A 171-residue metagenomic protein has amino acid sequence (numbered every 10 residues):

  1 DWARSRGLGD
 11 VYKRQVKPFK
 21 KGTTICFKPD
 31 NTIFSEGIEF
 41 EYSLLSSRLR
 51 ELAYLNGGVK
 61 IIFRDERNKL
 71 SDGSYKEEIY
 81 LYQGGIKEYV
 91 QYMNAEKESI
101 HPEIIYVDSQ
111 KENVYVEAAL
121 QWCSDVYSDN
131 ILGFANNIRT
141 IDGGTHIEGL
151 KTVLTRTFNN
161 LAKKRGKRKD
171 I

Functional and structural regions predicted by a protein language model:
D1, D30-N31, D65, E117: Acidic side chains
D1, F34-S35, Y75, N136: Residues at structural and domain junctions
D1-Y12: Single conserved hydrophobic/aromatic residue that forms the stacking wall/gate of nucleotide- or nucleobase-binding
A3, F19-K20, N113: A generic fold-level signal
D10-I62, N68: Flexible, glycine-/charge-rich segments associated with ATP-binding catalytic modules
S43, E51-L52, G58, I62-I171: GHKL/Histidine-kinase-like ATPase module
